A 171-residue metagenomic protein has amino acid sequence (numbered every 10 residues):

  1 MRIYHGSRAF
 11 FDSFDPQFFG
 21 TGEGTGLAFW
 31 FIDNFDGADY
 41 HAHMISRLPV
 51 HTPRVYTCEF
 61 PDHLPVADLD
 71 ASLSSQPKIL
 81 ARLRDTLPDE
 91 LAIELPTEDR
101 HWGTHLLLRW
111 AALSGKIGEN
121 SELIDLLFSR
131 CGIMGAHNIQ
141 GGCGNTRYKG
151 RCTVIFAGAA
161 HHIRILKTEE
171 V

Functional and structural regions predicted by a protein language model:
M1-A28, F35, D39-V171: Active-site and NAD+-binding cores of ADP-ribose-processing enzymes
